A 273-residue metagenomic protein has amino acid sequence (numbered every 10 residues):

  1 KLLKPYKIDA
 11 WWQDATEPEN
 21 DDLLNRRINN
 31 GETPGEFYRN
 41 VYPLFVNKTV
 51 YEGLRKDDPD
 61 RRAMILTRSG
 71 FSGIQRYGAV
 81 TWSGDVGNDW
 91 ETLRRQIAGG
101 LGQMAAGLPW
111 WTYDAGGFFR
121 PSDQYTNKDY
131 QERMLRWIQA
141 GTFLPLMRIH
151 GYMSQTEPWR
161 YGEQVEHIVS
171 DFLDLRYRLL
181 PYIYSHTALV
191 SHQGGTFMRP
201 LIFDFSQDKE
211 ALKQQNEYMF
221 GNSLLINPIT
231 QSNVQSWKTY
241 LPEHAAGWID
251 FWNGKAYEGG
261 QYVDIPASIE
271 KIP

Functional and structural regions predicted by a protein language model:
K1-I272: Catalytic-domain carbohydrate-binding cleft regions of carbohydrate-active enzymes
